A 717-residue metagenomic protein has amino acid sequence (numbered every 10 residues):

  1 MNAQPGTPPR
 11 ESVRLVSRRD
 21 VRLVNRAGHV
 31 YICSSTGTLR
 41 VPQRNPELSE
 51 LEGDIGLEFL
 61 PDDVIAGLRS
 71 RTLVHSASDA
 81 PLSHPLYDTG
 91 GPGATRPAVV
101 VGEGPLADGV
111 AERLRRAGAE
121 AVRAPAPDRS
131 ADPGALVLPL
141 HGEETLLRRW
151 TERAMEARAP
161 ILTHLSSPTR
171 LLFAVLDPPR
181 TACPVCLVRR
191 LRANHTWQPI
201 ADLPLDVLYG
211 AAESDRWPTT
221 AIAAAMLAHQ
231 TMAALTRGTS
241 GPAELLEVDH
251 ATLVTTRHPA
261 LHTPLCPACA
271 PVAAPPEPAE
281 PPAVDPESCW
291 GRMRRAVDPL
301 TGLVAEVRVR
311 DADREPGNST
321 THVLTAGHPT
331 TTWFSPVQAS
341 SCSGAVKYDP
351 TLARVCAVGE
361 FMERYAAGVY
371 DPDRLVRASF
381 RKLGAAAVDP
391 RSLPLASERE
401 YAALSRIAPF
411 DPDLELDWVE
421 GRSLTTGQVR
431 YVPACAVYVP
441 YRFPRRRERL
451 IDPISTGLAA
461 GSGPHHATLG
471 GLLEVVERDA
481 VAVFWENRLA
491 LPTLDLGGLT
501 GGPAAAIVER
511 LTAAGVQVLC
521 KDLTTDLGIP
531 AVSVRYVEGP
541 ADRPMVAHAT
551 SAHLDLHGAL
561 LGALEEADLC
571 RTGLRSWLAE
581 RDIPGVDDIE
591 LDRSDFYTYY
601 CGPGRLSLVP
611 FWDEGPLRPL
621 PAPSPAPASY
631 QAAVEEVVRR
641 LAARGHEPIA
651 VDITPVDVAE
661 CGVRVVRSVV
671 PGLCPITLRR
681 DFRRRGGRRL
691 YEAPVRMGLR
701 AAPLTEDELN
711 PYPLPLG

Functional and structural regions predicted by a protein language model:
M1-C33, E277, E306-R310, P336 (+1 more regions): Long terminal accessory regions outside catalytic cores
N2-Q4, R26-H29, S34-E120, V175-D177 (+2 more regions): Long, charge-rich, low-complexity alpha-helical segments
L60, G67-S70, G241-G717: Helix-biased "structured C-terminal domain" signature
A121-P133: Short acidic low-complexity segments
P133-A223, P267-A270: E1/E1-like adenylate-forming module used to activate ubiquitin-like modifiers and sulfur-carrier proteins
R153-T169, L235-L253: Short, charged low-complexity linear segments at domain edges
A154, C183, A228-T231, A559: Hydrophobic structural packing positions in well-ordered secondary structure
A221-S240: Internal hydrophobic alpha-helix adjacent to the cofactor/substrate pocket in enzyme cavities
